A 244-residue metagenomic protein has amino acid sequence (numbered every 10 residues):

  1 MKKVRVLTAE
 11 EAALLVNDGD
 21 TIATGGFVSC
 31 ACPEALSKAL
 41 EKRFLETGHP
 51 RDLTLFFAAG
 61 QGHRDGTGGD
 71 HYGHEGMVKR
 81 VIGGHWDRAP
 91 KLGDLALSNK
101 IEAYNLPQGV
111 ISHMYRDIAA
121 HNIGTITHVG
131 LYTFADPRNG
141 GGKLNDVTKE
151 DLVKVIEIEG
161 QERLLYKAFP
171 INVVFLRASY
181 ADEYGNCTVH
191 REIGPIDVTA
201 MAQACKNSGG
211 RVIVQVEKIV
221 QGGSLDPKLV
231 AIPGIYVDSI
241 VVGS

Functional and structural regions predicted by a protein language model:
M1-S244: Conserved alpha/beta enzyme-core scaffold
